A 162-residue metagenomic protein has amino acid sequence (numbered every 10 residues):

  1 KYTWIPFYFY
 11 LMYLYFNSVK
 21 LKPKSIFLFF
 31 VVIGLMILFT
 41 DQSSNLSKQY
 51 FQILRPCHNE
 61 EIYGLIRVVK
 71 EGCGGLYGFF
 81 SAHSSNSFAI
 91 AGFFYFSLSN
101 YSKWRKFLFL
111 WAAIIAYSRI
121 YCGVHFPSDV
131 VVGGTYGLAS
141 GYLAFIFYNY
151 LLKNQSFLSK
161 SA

Functional and structural regions predicted by a protein language model:
K1-T3, P127: Hydrophobic transmembrane alpha-helical segments in integral membrane proteins
F7-S18, S87-Y95: Hydrophobic, aromatic-rich transmembrane alpha-helices and their immediate juxtamembrane boundary segments
L11-S43: Interfacial segments of alpha-helical transmembrane regions
M12-Y15, V19, Q49, I120-G123 (+1 more regions): Transmembrane helix-loop junctions and nearby membrane-interface residues
M36-S44, A112-I115, R119: Alpha-helical transmembrane segments of multi-pass membrane proteins
I37-H58: Transmembrane alpha-helix/helix-exit interface in multi-pass inner-membrane proteins
H58-N59, I66: Glycine/small-residue-rich loop that forms an oxyanion/phosphate-binding "nest" at active or ligand-binding sites
R67-A162: Membrane-embedded catalytic cores of phosphoryl/pyrophosphoryl-handling enzymes
